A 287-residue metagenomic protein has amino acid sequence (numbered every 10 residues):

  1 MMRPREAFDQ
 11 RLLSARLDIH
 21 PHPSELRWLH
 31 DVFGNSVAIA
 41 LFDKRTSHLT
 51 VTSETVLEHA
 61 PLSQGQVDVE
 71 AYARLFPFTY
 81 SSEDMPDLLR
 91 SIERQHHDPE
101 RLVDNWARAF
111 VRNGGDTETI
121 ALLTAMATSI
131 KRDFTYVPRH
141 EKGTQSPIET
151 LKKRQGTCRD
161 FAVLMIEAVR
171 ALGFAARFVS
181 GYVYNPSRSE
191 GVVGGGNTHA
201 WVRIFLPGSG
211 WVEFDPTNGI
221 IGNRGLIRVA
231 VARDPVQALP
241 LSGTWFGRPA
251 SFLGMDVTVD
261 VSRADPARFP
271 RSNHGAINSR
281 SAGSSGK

Functional and structural regions predicted by a protein language model:
M1-F33, Q237-G247, A267-G286: Beta-strand-rich, non-transmembrane domain signature
M1-T79: Intrinsically disordered, low-complexity N-terminal segments that are enriched in acidic
A15-L17, Q66-F76, P216-I221, T244-F246 (+1 more regions): Short intrinsically disordered coil segments
S47-V51, T124, A200: Generic beta-strand structural signal
S53-T55, V202, V257-V259: A structural signal for short, well-ordered beta-strand segments
R74-G156, L164, L172, R233-P235 (+2 more regions): Secondary-structure boundary elements
N113, T128, D160-P249: Hydrophobic/aromatic-rich core segments of domains that either
